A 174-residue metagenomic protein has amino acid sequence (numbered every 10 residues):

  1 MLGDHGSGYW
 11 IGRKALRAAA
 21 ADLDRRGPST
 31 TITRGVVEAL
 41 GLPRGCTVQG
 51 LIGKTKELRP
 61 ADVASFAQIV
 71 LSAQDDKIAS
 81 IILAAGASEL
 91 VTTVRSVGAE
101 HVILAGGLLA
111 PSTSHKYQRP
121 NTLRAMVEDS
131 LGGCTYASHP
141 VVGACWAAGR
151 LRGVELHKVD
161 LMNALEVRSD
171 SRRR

Functional and structural regions predicted by a protein language model:
M1-L42: Glycine-rich phosphate-binding loop plus the immediately following alpha-helix
S7-G12, D62, F66, L123 (+1 more regions): Catalytic-loop motifs flanking and including active-site residues across diverse enzymes
W10-R13, A84, T92, V142 (+1 more regions): A broad detector of short, well-ordered amphipathic alpha-helices that serve as recognition/interaction surfaces
R13-A21, S72, W146-R150: Short glycine/serine- and small hydrophobic-enriched flexible loop segments
R34-C46, T92-T93, N163-R174: Short, mixed-charge aromatic SLiMs
T47-E100, A137: Adenine-nucleotide phosphate-binding core of ATP-dependent small-molecule kinases
L83, R95-V127: Glycine-rich phosphate-binding loops at beta-strand->alpha-helix junctions
S114, T122-R174: Glycine-rich phosphate-binding/hydrolytic loop that grips phosphoryl groups
